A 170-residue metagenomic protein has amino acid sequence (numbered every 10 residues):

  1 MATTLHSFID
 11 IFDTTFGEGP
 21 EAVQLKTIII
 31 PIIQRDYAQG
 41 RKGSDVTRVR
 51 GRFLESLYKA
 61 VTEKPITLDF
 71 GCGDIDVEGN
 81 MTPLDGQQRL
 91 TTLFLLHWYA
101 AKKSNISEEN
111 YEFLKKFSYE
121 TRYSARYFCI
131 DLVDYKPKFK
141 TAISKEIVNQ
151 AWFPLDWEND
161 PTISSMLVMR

Functional and structural regions predicted by a protein language model:
M1-R170: Glycine- and hydrophobic-rich flexible loops that cap the catalytic core of alpha/beta enzyme folds
